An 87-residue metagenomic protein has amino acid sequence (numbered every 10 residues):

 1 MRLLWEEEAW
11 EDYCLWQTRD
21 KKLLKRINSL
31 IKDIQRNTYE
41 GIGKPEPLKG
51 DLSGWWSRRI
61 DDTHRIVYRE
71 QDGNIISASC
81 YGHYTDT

Functional and structural regions predicted by a protein language model:
R2, E11-L24, S29, I42 (+3 more regions): Enriched for short, Lys/Arg-rich terminal
R36-Y39: Generic structural signal for secondary-structure transition and capping sites
